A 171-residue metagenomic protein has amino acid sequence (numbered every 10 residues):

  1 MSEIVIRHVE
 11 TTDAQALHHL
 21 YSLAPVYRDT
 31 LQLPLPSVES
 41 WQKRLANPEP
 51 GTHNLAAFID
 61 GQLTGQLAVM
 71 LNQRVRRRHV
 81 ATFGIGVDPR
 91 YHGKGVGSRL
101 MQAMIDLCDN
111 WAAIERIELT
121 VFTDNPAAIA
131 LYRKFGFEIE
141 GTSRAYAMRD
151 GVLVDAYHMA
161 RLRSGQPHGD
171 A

Functional and structural regions predicted by a protein language model:
I4-H19: A short beta-loop-alpha structural element at the N-terminal edge of CoA-dependent acyl/N-acetyltransferase catalytic
H8-T12, A24, D29-R90, M101-A103 (+2 more regions): Acetyl-CoA-dependent GNAT
L17, V87, L100, M104 (+4 more regions): Hydrophobic packing within well-folded, soluble alpha/beta domains
A56, A68, T82-G86, G95 (+3 more regions): Conserved beta-strand segments that form the floor/walls of ligand-binding pockets within enzyme and binding domains
K94, S98-R99, N110, T123-G141: Conserved active-site alpha-helix within GNAT-family acetyltransferase domains
C108-T120: Conserved GNAT acetyl-CoA-binding A-motif
E115, F122-I129, A145-A171: C-terminal "cap" of GNAT-fold acetyltransferases
